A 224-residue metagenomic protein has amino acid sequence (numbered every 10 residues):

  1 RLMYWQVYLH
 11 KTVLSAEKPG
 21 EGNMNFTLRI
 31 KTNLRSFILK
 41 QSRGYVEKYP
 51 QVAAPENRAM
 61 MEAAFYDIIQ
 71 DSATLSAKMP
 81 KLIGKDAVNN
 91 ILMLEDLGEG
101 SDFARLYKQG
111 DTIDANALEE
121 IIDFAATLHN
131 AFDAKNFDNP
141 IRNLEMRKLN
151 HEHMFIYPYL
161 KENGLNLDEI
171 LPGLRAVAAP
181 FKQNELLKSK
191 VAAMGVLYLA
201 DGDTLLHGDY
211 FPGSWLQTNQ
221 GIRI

Functional and structural regions predicted by a protein language model:
R1-A16: Juxta-kinase regulatory segment immediately upstream of eukaryotic protein kinase catalytic domains
M3, A73, G195-Y198: Structural motif corresponding to the C-terminal cap of alpha-helices
Y8-H10, T74-K78, L199-A200: Short helix-terminating capping/connector loops at secondary-structure junctions
K11, G22, M61, A77 (+1 more regions): Short, conserved clusters of charged catalytic residues that mark active-site and nucleotide-handling motifs
E17-T32, I38-L39, S189-I224: Active-site acidic catalytic loop and adjacent metal/ATP-binding pocket of ATP-dependent phosphoryl transfer enzymes
P19, R29-P140: ATP-binding pocket architecture of kinase catalytic cores
E99, F137-K161, V196-Q217: Short flexible/disordered coil segments
I141-M194: Active-site catalytic-loop/activation-segment of kinase and kinase-like phosphoryl-transfer enzymes
